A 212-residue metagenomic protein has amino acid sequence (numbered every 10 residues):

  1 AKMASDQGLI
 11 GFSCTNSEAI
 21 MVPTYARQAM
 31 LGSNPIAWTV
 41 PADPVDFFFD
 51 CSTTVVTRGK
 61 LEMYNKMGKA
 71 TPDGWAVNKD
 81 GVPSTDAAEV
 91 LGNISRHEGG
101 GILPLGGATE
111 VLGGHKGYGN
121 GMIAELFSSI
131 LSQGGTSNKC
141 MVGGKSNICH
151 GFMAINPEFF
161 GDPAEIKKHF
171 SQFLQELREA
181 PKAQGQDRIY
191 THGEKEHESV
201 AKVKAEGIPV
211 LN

Functional and structural regions predicted by a protein language model:
A1-L31: Long, hydrophobic, well-ordered secondary-structure blocks that form the structural core and pocket-lining surfaces
D6-I10, N16, D43, T54 (+7 more regions): Generic secondary-structure signature for well-ordered alpha-helical cores
F12-T15, T39-P41, F49-S52, A154 (+1 more regions): Short beta-strand segments
M21-S95: Phosphate/diphosphate-binding glycine-rich loops and adjacent basic-rich segments that engage nucleotide
S33, G100, H115-M122, A164-Q172: Conserved active-site and cofactor/substrate-binding residues in soluble primary-metabolism enzymes
K69-K139: Secondary-shell segments that build the walls of catalytic and ion/ligand-binding clefts
L126, L131, K139-N212: Catalytic-core signal marking the mid-to-C-terminal active-site face
